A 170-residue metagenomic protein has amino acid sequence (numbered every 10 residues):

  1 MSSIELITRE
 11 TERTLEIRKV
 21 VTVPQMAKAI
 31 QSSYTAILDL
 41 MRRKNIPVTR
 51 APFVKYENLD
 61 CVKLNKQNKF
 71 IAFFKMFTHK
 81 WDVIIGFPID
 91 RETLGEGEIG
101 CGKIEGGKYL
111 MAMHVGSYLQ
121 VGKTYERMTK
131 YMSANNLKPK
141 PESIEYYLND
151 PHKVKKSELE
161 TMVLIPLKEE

Functional and structural regions predicted by a protein language model:
M1-E170: A solvent-exposed interaction/effector surface
